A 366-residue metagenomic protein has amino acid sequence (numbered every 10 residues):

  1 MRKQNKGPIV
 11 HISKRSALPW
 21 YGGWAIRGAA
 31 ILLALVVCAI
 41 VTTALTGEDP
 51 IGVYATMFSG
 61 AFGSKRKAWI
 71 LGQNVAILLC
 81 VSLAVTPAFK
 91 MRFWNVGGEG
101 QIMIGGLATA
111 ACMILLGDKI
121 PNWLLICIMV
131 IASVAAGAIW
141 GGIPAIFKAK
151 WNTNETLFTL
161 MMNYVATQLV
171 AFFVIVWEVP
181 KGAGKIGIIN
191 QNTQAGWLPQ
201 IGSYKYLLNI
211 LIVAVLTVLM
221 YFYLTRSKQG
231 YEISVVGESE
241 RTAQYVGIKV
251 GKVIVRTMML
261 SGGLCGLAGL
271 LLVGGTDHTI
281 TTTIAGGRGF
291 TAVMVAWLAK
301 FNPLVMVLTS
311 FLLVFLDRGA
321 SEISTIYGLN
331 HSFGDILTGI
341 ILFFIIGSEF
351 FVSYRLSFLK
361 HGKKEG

Functional and structural regions predicted by a protein language model:
M1-I31, A44, E238, Y245-K252 (+1 more regions): Cytosolic-side transmembrane-helix boundaries in multi-pass membrane proteins
R2-K3, P8-C80, W123-L124: Membrane-interfacial amphipathic/re-entrant helices at transmembrane-helix boundaries
A17-A25, F89-G97, I120-N190, R226 (+2 more regions): Short loop segments and helix-boundary regions at transmembrane helix junctions of multi-pass inner-membrane proteins
R27-T43, L79-V85, G106-C112, S133-I139 (+6 more regions): Hydrophobic core segments of alpha-helical transmembrane domains in multi-pass membrane transport and ion-translocation
T42-T46, G52, T56, A61-L116 (+4 more regions): Single transmembrane alpha-helix segments in multi-pass membrane proteins
E155-R226, T279, F333, E365: Transmembrane helix-bundle core of multi-pass membrane transporters and related energy-transducing complexes
G202-T279, P303-L304: Helix-loop-helix "hairpin" substructures at the membrane interface of multi-pass membrane proteins
M259-C265, L271-G339: Transmembrane alpha-helical segments in multi-pass inner-membrane proteins
